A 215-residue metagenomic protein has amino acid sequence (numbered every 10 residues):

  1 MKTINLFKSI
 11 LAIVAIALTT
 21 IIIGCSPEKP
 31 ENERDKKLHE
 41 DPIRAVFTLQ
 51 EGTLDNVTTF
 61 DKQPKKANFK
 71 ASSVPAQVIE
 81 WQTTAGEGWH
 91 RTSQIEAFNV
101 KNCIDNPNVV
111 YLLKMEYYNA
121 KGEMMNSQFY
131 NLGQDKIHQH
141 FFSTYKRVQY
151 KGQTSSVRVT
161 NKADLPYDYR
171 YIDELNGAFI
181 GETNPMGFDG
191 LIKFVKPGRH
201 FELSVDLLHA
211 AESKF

Functional and structural regions predicted by a protein language model:
K2-A12: Bacterial N-terminal signal peptides that target proteins for export
K2-T3, T19-F47: Bacterial Sec-dependent N-terminal signal peptides
F7, E28, W89-H90: Short, intrinsically disordered low-complexity segments
R34-F215: First exposed extracellular module after export/assembly in secreted or surface-exposed proteins
